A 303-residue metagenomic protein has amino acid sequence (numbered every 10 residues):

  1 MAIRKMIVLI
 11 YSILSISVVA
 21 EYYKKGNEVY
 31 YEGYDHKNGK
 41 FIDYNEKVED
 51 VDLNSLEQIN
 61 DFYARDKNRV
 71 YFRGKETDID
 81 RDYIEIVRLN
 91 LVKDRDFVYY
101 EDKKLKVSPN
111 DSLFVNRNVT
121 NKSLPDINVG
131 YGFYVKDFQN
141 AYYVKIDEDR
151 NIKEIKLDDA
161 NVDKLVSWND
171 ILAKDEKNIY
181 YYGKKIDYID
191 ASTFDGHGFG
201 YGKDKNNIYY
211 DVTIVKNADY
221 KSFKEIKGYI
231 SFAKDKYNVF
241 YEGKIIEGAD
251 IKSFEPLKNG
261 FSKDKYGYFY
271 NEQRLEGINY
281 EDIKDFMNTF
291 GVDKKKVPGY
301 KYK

Functional and structural regions predicted by a protein language model:
M1-A20: Classical Sec-dependent N-terminal signal peptides that target proteins to the secretory pathway
V19-K303: Non-catalytic tandem-repeat scaffold regions and their flanking low-complexity/translocation tails
